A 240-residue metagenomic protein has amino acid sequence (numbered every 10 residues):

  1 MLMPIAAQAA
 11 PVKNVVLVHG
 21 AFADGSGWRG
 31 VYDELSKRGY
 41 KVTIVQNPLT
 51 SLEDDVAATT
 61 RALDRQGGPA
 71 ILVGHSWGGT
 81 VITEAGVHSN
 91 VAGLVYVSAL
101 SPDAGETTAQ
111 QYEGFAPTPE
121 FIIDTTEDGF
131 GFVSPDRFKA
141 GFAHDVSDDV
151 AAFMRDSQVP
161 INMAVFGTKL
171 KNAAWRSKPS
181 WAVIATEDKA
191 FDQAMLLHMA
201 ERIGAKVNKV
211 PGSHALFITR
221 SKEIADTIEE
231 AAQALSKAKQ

Functional and structural regions predicted by a protein language model:
P4-A6: N-terminal signal peptide c-region/cleavage motif recognized by signal peptidases
P11-L52: Conserved HGGG/HGGXW glycine-rich cap/lid loop of the alpha/beta-hydrolase fold
L49-R65: Alpha/beta-hydrolase active-site loop
V73-G78, I82: Gly/Ala-rich beta-loop-alpha elbow adjacent to hydrolase catalytic centers
N90-P135, N162-F166, M199: Flexible "cap/lid" loop of the alpha/beta hydrolase fold
F153-A174: Active-site nucleophile elbow and catalytic-triad environment of alpha/beta-hydrolase enzymes
A182-I184: Short beta-strand/loop motif that positions the catalytic acidic residue of the alpha/beta-hydrolase fold
T186-G212, I218, E223-D226, E230-A231: Conserved loop-alpha-helix segment in the C-terminal half of the alpha/beta-hydrolase fold that carries the catalytic
